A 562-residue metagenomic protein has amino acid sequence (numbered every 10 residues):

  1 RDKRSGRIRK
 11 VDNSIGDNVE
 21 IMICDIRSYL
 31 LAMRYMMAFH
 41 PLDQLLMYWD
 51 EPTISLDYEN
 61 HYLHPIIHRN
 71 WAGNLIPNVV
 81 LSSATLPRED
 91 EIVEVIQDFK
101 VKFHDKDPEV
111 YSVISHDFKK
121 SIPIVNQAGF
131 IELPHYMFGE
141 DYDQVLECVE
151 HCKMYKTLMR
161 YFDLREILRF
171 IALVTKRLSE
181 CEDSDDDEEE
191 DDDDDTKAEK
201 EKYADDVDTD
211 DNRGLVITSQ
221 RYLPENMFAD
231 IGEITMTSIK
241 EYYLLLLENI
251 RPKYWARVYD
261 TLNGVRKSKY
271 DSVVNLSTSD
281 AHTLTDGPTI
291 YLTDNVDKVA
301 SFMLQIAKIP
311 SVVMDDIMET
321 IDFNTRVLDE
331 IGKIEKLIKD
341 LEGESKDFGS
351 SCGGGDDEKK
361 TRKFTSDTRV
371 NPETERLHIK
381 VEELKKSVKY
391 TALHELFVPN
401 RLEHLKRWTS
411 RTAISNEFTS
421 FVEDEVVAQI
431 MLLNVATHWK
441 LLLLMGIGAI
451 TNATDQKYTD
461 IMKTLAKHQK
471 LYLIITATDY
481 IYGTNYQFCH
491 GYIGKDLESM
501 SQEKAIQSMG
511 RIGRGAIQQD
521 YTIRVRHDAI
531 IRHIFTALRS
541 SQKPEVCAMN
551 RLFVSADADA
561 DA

Functional and structural regions predicted by a protein language model:
R1-L31: Inter-Walker segment of RecA-like/P-loop motor cores
L31-Y35, P52-I66, D90-I92, T484-Q487: Conserved ATPase-coupling elements of RecA-like P-loop NTPase cores
D57-H116: Post-DEXD/H (motif II) to motif III coupling segment of the RecA-like Helicase ATP-binding lobe
V93, F103-F397, R401: Conserved interdomain linker/interface between the two RecA-like ATPase lobes of SF2 helicase motors
A449-T476: Conserved helicase ATPase core of P-loop NTP-dependent helicases/translocases
Q469, R514, Q518-D561: A conserved SF2-helicase RecA2
Y480-D496: A short beta-strand element within the Helicase C-terminal
E498-Y521: Conserved SF2 helicase motif VI
